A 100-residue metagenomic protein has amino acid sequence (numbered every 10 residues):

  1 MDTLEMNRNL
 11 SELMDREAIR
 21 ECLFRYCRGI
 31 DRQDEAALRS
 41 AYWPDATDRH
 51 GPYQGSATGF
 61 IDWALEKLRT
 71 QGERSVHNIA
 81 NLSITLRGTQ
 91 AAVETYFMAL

Functional and structural regions predicted by a protein language model:
M1-R28, R32, A36-P44: Short, low-complexity N-terminal intrinsically disordered segments enriched in polar/charged residues
R32-L100: A solvent-exposed, acidic/Ser-Thr-rich amphipathic alpha-helical stretch
